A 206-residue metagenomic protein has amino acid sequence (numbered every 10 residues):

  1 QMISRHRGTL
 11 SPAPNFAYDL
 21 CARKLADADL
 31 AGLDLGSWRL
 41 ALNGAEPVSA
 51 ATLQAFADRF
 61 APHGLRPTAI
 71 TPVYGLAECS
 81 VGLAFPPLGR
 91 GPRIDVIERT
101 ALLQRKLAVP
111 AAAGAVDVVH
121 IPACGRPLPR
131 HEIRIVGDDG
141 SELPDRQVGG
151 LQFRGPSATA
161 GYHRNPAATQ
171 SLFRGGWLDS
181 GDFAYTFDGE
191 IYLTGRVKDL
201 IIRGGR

Functional and structural regions predicted by a protein language model:
Q1, G204-R206: Short, intrinsically disordered, charge-balanced linker/junction segments flanking boundaries in proteins
Q1-Q147, P156: Conserved adenylate-forming
I121-R146, G150-G204: Conserved ATP-binding/catalytic segment of the ANL
